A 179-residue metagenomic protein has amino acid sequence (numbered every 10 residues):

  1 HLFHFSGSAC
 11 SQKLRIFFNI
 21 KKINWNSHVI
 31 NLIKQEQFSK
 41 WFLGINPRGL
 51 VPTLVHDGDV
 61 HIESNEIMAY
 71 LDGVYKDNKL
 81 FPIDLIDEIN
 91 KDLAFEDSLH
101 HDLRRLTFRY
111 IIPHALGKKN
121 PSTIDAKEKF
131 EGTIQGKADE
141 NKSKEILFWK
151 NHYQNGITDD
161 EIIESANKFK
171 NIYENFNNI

Functional and structural regions predicted by a protein language model:
H1-K137: GST-like domain detector, emphasizing the conserved glutathione-binding G-site in the N-terminal thioredoxin-like
H101-I179: GST-like fold's C-terminal all-alpha helical module
